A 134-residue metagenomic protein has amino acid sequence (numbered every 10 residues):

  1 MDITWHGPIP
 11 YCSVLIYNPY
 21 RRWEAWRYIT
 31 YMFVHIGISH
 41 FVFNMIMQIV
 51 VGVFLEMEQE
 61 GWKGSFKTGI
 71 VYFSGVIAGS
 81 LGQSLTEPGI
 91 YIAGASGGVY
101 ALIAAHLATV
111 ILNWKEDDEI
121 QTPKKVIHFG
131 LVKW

Functional and structural regions predicted by a protein language model:
M1-W134: A detector for small-residue-rich transmembrane helices and their helix-helix packing motifs
